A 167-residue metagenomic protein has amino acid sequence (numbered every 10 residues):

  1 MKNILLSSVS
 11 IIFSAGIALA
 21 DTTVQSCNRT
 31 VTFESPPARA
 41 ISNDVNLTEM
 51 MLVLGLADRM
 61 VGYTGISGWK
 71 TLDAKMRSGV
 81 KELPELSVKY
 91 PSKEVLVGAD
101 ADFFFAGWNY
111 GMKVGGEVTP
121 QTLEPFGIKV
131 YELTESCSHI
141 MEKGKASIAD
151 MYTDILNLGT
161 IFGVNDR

Functional and structural regions predicted by a protein language model:
N3-L5, G16-M50, T160-R167: Bacterial Sec-exported substrate-binding components of ABC uptake systems
V9-F13: Hydrophobic helical h-region of N-terminal Sec-dependent signal peptides in bacterial secretory/periplasmic proteins
A20-D21, L56-A57, I128: Short glycine/proline-enriched coil/turn segments at helix->beta-strand junctions
T23, T30, F103, V118-R167: Extracytoplasmic substrate-binding proteins
F33-S35, G55, V97-G98, L123-P125: Extracellular/periplasmic catalytic domains that process cell-envelope and extracellular macromolecules
I41-G111: A short, structured surface patch at a secondary-structure boundary
L47-M50, L56, S92, G115 (+3 more regions): Stable alpha-helical elements in mature extracytoplasmic
V53, D73, G115-V118, E142-G144: Short, conserved acidic/polar surface loops in the N-terminal third of protein domains
